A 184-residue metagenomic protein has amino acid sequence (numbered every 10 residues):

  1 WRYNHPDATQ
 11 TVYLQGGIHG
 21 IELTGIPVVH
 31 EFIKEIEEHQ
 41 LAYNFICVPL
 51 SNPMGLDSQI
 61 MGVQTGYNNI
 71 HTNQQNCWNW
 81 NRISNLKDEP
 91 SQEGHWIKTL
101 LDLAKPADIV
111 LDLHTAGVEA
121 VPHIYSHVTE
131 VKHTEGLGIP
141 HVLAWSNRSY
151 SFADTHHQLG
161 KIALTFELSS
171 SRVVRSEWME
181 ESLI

Functional and structural regions predicted by a protein language model:
W1-I184: Structured catalytic-domain cores with a bias toward divalent-metal coordination
